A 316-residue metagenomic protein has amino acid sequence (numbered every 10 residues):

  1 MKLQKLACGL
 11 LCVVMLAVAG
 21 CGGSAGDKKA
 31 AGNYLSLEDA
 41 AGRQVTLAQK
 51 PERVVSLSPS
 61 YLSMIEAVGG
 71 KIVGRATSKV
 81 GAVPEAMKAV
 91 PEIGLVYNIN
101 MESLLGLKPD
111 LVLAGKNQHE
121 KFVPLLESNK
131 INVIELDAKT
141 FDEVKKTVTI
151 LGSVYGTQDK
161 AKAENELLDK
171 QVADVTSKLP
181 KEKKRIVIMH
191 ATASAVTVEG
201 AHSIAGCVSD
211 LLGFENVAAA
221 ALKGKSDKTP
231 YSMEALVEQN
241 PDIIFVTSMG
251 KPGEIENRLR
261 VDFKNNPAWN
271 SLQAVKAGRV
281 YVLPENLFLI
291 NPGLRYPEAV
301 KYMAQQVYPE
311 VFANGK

Functional and structural regions predicted by a protein language model:
K2-L6, C12, V18-S60, D159-M189 (+2 more regions): Bacterial Sec-exported substrate-binding components of ABC uptake systems
D39-G42, V90-E102, K223-M233: Short helix-initiation/N-cap motifs at beta->coil->alpha
R53-L107, L111-K116, F214-V217: A short, structured surface patch at a secondary-structure boundary
K79-G81, V198-D227: Alpha-helical, coiled-coil/dimerization segments enriched in small aliphatic residues
V83-A86, Q118-I150, V154, Y281: Flexible loop/hinge segments that line or gate small-molecule binding clefts
I93, M101-A114, I131, S232-V246: Proline-aspartate-enriched helix->loop->beta-strand connector
H119-K121, D137-I150, R185-V208, P252-E254: Extracytoplasmic ligand-binding site segments that recognize negatively charged/polar headgroups
K145-K146, S153, K162, T176 (+1 more regions): Structured C-terminal subdomain patch of bacterial secreted/periplasmic proteins
